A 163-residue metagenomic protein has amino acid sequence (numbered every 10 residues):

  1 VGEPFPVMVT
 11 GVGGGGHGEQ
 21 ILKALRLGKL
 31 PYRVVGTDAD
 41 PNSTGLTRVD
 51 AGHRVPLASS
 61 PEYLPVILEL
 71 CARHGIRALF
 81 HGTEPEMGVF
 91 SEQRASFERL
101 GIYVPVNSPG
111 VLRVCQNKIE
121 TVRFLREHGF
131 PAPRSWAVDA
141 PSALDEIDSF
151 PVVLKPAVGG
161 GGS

Functional and structural regions predicted by a protein language model:
V1-V106: ATP-binding N-terminal substructure of ATP-dependent carboxylate-amine bond-forming enzymes
F80-F90, N107-V114, W136-A143: Short, glycine/charge-rich beta-strand/loop segments that flank catalytic centers and engage negatively charged groups
V104-N107, L154-P156: Short beta-strands and strand-loop turn motifs
L112-S163: Active-site nucleotide/adenylate-binding loops and adjacent lid/helix of ATP-dependent enzymes
